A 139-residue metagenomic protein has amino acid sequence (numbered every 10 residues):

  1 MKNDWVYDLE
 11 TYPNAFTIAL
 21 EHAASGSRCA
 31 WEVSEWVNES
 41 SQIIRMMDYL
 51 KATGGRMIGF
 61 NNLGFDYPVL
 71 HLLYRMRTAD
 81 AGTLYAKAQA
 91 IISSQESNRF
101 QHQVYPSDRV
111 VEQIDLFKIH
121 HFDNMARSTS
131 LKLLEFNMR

Functional and structural regions predicted by a protein language model:
M1-N61, H71-R77, K87-Q95: Conserved RNase H-like, two-metal-ion catalytic cores of nucleic-acid enzymes
F16, S27, L63-R139: Metal-dependent phosphoesterase core characteristic of DEDDh/y 3'-5' exonuclease domains
